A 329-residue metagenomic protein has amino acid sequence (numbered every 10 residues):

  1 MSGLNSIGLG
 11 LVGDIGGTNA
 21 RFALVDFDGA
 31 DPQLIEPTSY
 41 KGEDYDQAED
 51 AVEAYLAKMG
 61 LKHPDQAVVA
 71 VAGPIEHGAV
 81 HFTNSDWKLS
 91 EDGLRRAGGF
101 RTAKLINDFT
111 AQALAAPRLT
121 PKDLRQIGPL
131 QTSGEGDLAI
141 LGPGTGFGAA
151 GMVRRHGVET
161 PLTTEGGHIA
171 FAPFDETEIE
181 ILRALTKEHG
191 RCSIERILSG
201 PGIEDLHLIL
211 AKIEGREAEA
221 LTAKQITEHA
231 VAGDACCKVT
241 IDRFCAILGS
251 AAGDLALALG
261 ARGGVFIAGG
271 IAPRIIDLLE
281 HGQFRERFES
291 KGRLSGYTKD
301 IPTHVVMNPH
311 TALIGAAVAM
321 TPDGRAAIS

Functional and structural regions predicted by a protein language model:
M1-K62, I179-S329: ATP-binding/phosphotransfer module of carbohydrate and carboxylate kinases, centering on a glycine-rich
G8-D14, Q66-V68, K104, L138-G142 (+1 more regions): Short glycine-aspartate micro-motif
T18, F109-T110, T145, I271: A generic "binding-loop/recognition-motif" signal
A20, P74-E76, G146-A150, D205 (+1 more regions): Short, acidic Gly/Pro/Ser/Thr-rich loop/turn segments
L24-V25, V80-F82, P117-R118, M152-R154 (+2 more regions): Short amphipathic alpha-helical segments
Y40-G42, F82-S85, K104-A111, L130-S133 (+2 more regions): Active-site nucleophile and cofactor-binding loops and adjacent substrate-binding regions of central metabolic enzymes
M59-L105, T110, L114-D123, I140 (+1 more regions): Short beta-strand-loop/turn "lid" adjacent to the catalytic site in phosphate-handling enzymes
D123-S193, I276-L279, Q283-E289, R293-S295: Glycine-rich phosphate-binding loop of actin/hexokinase-like ATP-binding domains
